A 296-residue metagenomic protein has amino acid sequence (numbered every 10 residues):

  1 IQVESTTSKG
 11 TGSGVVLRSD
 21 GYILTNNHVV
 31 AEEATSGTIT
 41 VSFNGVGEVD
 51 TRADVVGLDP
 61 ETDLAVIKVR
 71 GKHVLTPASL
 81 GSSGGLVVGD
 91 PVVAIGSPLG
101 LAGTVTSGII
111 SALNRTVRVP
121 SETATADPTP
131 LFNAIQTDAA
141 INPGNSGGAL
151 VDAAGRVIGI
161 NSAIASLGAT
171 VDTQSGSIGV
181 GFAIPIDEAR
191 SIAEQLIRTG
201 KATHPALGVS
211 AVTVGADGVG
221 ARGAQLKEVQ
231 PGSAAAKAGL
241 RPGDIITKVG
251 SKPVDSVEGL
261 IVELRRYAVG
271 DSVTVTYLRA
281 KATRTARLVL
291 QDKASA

Functional and structural regions predicted by a protein language model:
I1, G37-G45, A94-I95, V273-Y277: Short conserved beta-strand and strand-loop elements enriched in small hydrophobics with frequent Asp/Gly
Q2, L24-N27, V87-P98, A112 (+7 more regions): Active-site-proximal beta-strands of protease catalytic cores
Q2-Y22, E48-D54, T76-S79, V105-T106 (+3 more regions): A conserved glycine-rich beta-strand in the N-terminal activation segment of trypsin-fold
E4, S19-D20, N26-E61, K72-V74: Catalytic-histidine neighborhood of serine endopeptidases, predominantly the chymotrypsin-like S1/PA family
V15, Y22, G84, D90 (+3 more regions): Structural motif
D54-V56, H73-A102, I184, E194-R198 (+1 more regions): Active-site substrate-binding loop(s) of clan PA
R70-A78, I109-I178, L207, G215 (+1 more regions): Active-site region of chymotrypsin-like
S191, Q195-E263, L278-A296: PDZ/PDZ-like groove recognition
